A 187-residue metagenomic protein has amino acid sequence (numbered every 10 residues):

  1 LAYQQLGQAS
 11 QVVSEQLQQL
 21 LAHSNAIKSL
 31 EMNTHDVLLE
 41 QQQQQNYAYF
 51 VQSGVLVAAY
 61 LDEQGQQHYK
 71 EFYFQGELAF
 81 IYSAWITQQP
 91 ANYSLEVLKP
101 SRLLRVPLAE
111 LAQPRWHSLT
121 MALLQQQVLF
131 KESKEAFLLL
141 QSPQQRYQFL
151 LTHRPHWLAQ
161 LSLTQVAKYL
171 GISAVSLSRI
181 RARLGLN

Functional and structural regions predicted by a protein language model:
L1-S29, N33: Cyclic nucleotide-binding regulatory module and flanking cytosolic helices
N33, Q52-S53, F74, K99: A cytosolic small-molecule/anion-sensing beta-strand core signal
L38-Q43: Short phosphate-coordinating micro-motif centered on Lys-Gly-acidic
N46-A59, Q64, G76: Glycine- and acidic-residue-biased ligand/ion/polar-headgroup-sensing regions
F50, V97, Q160: Conserved strand-loop elements at the edges of beta-sheets that form or border functional pockets
H68-Q126, S133: Cyclic-nucleotide recognition modules
L119, L123-R154: Strongly charged, low-complexity linkers/loops
Q141-N187: Phosphate-/nucleic-acid-contacting segments
